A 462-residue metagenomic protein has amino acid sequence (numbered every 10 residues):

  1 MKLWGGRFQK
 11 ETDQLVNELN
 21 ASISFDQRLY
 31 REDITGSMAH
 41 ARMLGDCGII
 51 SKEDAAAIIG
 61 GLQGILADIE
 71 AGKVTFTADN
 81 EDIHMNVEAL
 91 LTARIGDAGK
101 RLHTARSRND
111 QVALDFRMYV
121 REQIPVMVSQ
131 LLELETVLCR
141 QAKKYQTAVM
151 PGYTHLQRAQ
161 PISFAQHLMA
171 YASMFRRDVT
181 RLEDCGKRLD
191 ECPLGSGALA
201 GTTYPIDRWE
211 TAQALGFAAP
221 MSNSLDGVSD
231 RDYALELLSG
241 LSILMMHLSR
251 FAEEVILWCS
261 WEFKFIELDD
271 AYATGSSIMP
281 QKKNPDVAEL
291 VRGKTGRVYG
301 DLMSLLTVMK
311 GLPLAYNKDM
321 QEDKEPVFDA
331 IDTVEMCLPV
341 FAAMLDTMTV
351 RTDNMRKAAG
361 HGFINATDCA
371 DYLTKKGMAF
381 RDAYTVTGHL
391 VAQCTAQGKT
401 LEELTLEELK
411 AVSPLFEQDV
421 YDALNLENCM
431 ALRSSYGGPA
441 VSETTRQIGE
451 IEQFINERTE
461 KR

Functional and structural regions predicted by a protein language model:
M1-G201, I206-A212, T274-G275, D286 (+4 more regions): A helix-coil-helix interface module used to build multimeric assemblies and to scaffold catalytic/cofactor sites
M1-G36, D97-A98, Q281-R462: Glycine-rich cofactor/substrate-binding loops
A39-R42, M118, E122, L235-S239 (+1 more regions): Positions in alpha-helical segments
H40, G61, I65-D68, L90 (+18 more regions): Generic, well-ordered alpha-helical scaffold segments in large soluble proteins
R121-I124, V128, P151, Q157-G311 (+2 more regions): Charged, flexible cofactor/metal-binding loops and thiol motifs
C139, K143-Q146, K187-D190, I256 (+5 more regions): Alpha-helical coiled-coil oligomerization motifs
